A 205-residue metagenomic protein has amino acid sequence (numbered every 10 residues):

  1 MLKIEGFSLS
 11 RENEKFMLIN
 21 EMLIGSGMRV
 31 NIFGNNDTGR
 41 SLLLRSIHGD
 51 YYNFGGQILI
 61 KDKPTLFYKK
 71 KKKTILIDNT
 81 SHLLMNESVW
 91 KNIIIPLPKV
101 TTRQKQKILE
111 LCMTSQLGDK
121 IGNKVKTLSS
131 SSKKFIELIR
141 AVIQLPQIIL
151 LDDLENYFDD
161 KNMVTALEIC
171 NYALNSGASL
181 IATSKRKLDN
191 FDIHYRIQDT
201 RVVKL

Functional and structural regions predicted by a protein language model:
H48: Helix-to-loop junction immediately C-terminal to a conserved catalytic motif
D62-I75, N79: ABC ATPase NBD coupling module
T80, N86-K99, K107: Q-loop/switch helix immediately C-terminal to the Walker
K105-K120: Conserved ABC ATPase "signature" region
K124, D153-L154: Walker B catalytic motif
K124-S132: Conserved ABC ATPase signature
E137-L138: Hydrophobic anchor residue at the start of the ABC signature
